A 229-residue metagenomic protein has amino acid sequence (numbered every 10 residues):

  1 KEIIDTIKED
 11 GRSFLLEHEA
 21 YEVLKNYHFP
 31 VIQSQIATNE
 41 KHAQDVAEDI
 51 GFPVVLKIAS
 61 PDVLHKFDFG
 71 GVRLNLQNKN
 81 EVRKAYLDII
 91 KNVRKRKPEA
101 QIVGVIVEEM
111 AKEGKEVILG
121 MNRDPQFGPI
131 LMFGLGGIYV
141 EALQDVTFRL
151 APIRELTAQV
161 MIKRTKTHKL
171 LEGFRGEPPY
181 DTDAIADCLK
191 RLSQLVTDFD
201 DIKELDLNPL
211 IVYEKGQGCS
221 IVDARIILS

Functional and structural regions predicted by a protein language model:
K1-S229: ATP-dependent carboxylate/acyl-activation modules
